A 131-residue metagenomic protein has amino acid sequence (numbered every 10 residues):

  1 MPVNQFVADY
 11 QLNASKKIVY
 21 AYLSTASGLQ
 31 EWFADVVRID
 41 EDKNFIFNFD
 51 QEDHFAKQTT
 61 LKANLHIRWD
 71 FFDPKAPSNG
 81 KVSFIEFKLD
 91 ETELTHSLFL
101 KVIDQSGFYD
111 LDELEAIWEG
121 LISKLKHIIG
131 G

Functional and structural regions predicted by a protein language model:
M1-R38: Hydrophobic ligand-binding cavity/cleft-lining segments
P2, Q58-T59, K88-E91: Short secondary-structure boundary/capping segments
Q5-V7, E52-A56, N79-E86: Short, surface-exposed coil-to-beta transition loops
D9-N13, I46-N48, K57, K88: Generic structural detector for well-ordered beta-strands
S15, E52, A63-N64, T92-T95: Short strand-connecting beta-turns/loops that link adjacent beta-strands
V19-Y20, L29, Q58, W69 (+3 more regions): Hydrophobic pocket/interface hotspot
Q30-A76: Glycine-rich portal/gate segments that line the openings of hydrophobic small-molecule binding cavities
P74-H127, G131: Beta-strand/loop substructures that line and gate deep hydrophobic ligand-binding cavities in soluble
